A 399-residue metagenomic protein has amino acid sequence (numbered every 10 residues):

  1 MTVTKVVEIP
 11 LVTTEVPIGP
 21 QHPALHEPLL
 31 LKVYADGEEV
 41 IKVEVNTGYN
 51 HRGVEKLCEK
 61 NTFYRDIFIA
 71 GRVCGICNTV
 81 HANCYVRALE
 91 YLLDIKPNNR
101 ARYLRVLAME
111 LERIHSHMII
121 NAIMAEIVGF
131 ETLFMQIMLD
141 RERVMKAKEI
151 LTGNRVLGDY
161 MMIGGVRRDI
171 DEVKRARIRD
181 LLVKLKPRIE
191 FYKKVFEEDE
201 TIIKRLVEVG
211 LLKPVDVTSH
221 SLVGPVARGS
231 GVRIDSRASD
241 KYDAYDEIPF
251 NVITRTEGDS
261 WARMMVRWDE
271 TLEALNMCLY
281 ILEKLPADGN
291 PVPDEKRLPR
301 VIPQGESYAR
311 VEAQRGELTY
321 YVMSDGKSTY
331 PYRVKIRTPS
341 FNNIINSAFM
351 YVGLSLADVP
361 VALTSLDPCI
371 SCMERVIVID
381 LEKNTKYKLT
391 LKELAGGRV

Functional and structural regions predicted by a protein language model:
M1-G326, Y330-V399: Active-site bordering "gate/hinge" segments that shape substrate access to catalytic or cofactor-binding pockets
